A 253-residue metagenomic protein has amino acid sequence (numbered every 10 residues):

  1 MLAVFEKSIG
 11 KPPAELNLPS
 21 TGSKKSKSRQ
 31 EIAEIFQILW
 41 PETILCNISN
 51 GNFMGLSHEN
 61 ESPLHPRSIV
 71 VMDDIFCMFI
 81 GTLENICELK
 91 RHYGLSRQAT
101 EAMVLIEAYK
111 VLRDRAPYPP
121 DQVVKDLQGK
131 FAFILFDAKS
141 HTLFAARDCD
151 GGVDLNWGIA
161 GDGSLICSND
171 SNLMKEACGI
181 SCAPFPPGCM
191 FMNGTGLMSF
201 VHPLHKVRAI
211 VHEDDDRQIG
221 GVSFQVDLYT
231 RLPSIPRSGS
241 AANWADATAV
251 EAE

Functional and structural regions predicted by a protein language model:
M1-E253: Cysteine-centered catalytic environments shared across enzyme families
